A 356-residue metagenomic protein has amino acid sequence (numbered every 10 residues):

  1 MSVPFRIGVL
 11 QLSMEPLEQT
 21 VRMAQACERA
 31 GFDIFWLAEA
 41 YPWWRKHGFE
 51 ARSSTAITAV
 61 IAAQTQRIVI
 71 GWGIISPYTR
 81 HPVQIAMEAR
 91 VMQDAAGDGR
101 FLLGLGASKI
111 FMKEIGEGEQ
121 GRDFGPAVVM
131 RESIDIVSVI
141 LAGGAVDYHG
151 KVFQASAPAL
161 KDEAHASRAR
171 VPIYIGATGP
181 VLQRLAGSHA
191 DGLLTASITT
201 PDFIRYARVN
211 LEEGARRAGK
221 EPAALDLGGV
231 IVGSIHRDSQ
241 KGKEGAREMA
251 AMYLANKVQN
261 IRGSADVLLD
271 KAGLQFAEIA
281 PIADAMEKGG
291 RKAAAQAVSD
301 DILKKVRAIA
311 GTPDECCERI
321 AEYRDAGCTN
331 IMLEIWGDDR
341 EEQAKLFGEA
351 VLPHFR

Functional and structural regions predicted by a protein language model:
M1-G71, V171: N-terminal beta1-alpha1-beta2 module of alpha/beta enzyme domains
F5-Q11, F35-L37, V69-G73, F101-L105 (+4 more regions): Hydrophobic faces of well-ordered beta-strands that scaffold small-molecule active sites in alpha/beta enzyme cores
E15-C27, A177-L185, T312-E322: Short, acidic/polar
Q25-R29, T58-R67, A89-F101, G187-S188 (+2 more regions): Acidic (Asp/Glu)-rich catalytic clusters
G31, I61, M92, V137 (+7 more regions): Conserved, mostly hydrophobic/aromatic
W36-I61, S76, K109, E114 (+2 more regions): Glycine-rich, proline-tolerant flexible connector loops at the mouths of alpha/beta enzymes
G48-G71, V129, S133-I136, I140 (+2 more regions): Alpha-helix-loop-beta-strand connector modules within alpha/beta enzyme cores
D123-A164, I204-V209, E213-D325: An alpha-helical appendage that flanks or caps ligand/catalytic pockets
